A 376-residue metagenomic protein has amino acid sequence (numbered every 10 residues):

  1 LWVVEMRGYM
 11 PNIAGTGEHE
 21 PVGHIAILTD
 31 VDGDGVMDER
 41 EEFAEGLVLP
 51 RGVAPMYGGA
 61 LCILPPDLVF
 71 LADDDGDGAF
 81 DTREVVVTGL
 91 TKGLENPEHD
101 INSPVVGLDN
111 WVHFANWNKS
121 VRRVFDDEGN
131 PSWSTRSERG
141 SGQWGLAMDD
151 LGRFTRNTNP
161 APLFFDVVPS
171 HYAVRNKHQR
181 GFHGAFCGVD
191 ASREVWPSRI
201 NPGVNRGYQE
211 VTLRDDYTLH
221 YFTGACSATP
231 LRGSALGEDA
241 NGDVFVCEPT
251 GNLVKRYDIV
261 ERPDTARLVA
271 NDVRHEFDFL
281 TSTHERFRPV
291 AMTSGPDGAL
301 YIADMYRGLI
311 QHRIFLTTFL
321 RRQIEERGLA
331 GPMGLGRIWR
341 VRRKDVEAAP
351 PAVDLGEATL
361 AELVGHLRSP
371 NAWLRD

Functional and structural regions predicted by a protein language model:
L1-G365, W373-L374: Beta-propeller domains with acidic blade repeats across secreted/periplasmic ectodomains and cytosolic WD/CNH propellers
